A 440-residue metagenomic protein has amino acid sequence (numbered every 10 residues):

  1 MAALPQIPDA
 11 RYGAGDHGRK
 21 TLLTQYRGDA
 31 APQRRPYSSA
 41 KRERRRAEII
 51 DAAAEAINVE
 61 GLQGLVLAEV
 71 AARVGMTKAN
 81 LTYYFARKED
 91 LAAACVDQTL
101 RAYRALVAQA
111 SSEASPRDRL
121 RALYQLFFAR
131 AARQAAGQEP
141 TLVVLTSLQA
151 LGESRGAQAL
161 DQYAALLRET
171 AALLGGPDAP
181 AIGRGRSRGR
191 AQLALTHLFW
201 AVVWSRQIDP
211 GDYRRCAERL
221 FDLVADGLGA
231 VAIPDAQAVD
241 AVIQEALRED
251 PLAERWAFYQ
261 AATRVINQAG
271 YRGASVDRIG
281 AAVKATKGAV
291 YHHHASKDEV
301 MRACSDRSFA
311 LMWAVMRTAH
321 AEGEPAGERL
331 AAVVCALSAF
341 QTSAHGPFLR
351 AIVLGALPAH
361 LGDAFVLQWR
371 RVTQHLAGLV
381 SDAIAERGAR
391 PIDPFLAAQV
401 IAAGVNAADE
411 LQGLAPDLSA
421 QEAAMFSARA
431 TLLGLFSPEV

Functional and structural regions predicted by a protein language model:
A2-Q33, A165-A179, V203-Q260, R264 (+5 more regions): C-terminal peripheral helix-coil segments that are non-catalytic and often amphipathic
R45-A54, V70, C95-T99, Y103 (+6 more regions): Generic hydrophobic, amphipathic alpha-helix propensity
E48, A56-D90, A94, A261 (+2 more regions): Helix-turn-helix
A94, A108-G137, A303, R317-H345: Hydrophobic alpha-helical connector segments
R121, R184-L195, A331, C335 (+1 more regions): Short, well-structured alpha-helical segments
F128-A157, Q341-D363, A377, E410 (+1 more regions): Amphipathic alpha-helical segments used for helix-helix packing
L151-A179, R188-A191, R219, H360-E386 (+1 more regions): Amphipathic alpha-helical packing segments from all-alpha helical-bundle domains
A269, G273-A351: Structured core of small recognition/catalytic domains
